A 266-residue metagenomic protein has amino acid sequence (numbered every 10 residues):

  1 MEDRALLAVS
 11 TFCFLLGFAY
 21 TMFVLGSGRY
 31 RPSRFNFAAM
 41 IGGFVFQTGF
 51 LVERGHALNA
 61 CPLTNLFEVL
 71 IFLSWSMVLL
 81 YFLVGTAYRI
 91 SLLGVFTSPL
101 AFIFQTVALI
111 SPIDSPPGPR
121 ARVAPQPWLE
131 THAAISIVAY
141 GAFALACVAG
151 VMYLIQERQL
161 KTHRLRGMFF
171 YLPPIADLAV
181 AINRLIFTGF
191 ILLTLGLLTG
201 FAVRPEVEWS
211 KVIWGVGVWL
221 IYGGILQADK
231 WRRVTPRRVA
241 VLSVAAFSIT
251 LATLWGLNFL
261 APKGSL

Functional and structural regions predicted by a protein language model:
M1-G17, I135-F143, G264: Hydrophobic transmembrane alpha-helical segments in integral membrane proteins
Y30-G42, S91-S98, I182, K211-W214 (+1 more regions): Membrane-interfacial loop-to-transmembrane alpha-helix junctions, especially the N-terminal start
Q47-L100, P112-I113, L198-V216: Membrane-interface helix-loop-helix modules in multi-pass inner-membrane proteins
R89-H132: Hydrophobic alpha-helical segments and helix pairs
V138-H163: Transmembrane alpha-helix/helix-exit interface in multi-pass inner-membrane proteins
Q156-L178: Membrane-interface interhelical connector segments
G224, A228-I249: Interfacial loop-to-transmembrane junctions
A252-L266: Juxtamembrane boundary at the C-terminal end of a transmembrane helix
